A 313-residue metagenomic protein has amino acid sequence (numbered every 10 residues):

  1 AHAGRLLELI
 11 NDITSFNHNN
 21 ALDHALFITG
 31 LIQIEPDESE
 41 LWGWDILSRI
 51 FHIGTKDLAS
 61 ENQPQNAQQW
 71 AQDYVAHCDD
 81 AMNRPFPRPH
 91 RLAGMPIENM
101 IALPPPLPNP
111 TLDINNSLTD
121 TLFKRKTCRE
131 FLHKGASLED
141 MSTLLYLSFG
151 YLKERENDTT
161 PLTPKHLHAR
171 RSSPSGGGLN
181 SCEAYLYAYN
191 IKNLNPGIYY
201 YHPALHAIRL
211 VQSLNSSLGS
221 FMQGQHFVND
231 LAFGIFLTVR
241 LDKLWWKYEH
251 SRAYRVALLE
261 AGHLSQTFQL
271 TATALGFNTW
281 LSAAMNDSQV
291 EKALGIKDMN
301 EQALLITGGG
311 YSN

Functional and structural regions predicted by a protein language model:
A1-Y248, A284-N313: N-terminal accessory segments that position/regulate proteins before the catalytic core
S251-E260: Short pre-catalytic strand/loop immediately N-terminal to key active-site residues, enriched for Gly-Thr
S265: C-terminal substrate/ligand-recognition segments
A272-Q289: Glycine-rich phosphate/pyrophosphate-binding loops and their adjacent beta-strand/loop elements at enzyme active sites
